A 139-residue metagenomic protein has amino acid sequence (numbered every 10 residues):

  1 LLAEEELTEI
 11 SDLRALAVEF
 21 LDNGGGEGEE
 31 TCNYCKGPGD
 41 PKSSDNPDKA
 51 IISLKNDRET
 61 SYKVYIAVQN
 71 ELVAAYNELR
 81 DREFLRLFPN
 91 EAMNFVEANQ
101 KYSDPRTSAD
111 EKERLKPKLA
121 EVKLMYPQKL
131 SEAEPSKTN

Functional and structural regions predicted by a protein language model:
L1-N139: Long, low-hydrophobicity, acidic/polar, solvent-exposed interaction domains
